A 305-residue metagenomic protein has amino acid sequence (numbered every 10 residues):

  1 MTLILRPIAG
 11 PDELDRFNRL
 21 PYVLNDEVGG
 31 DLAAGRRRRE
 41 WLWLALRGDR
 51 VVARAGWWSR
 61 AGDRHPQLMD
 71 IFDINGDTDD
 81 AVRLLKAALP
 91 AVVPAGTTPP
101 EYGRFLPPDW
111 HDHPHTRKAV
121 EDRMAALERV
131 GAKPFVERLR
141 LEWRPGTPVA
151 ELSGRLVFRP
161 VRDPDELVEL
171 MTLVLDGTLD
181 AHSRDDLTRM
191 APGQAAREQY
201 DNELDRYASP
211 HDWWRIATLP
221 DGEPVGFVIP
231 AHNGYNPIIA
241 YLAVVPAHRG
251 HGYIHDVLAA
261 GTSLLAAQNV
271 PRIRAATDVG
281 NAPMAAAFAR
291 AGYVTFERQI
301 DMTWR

Functional and structural regions predicted by a protein language model:
M1-G30, L152-Q194: Short amphipathic alpha-helix that is part of the acyltransferase structural core
N18-R47, D185-P220: Active-site rim helix/loop that mediates acceptor-substrate recognition in acyltransferases
G30-W110, P220, V228-P237, V245: Conserved donor-binding loop and adjoining core beta-sheet/short helix segment in diverse acyl/aminoacyl transferases
A53, V136-E137, G226, E297: A structural microfeature
D77-R162, M302: Acyl-donor-binding surface of acyltransferase catalytic domains
T78-V93, V244, G250-A267, A282-R290: Conserved acetyl-CoA-binding loop-helix of GNAT-fold acetyltransferases
R123, L127, F288-A289, Y293: Conserved active-site tyrosine of GNAT-family acetyltransferases
L242-V244, T277: Hydrophobic adenine-recognition pocket in adenosine-nucleotide-binding enzymes
